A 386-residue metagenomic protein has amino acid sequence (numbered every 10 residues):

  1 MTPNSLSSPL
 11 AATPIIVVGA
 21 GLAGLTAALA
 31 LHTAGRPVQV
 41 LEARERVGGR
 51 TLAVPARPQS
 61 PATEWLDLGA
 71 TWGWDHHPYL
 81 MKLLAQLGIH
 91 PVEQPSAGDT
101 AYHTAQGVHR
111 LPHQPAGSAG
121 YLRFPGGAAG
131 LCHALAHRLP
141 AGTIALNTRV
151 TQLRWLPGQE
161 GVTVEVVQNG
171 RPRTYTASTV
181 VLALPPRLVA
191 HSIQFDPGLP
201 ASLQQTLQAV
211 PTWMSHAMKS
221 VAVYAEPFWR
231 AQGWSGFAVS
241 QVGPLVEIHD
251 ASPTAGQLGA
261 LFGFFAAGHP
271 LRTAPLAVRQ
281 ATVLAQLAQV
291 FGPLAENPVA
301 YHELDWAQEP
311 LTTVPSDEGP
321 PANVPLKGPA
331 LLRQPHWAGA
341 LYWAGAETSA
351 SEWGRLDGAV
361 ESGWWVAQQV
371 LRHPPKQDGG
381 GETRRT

Functional and structural regions predicted by a protein language model:
T2-S5, A23-T26, A34, L111-Q114 (+3 more regions): Conserved flavin/dinucleotide-binding core of flavoenzymes
T13-V40: N-terminal Rossmann-like FAD-binding beta1-loop-alpha1 element of flavoenzymes
H32-Q59: Glycine-rich FAD pyrophosphate-binding loop
G49-L80, P95-D99, H103-Q106, L111: Glycine-rich active-site loop/strand segments that organize a redox cofactor
E64-W65, L80-A101, F228-W234, E296: A short alpha-helix-loop-beta-strand transition element characteristic of N-terminal alpha/beta dinucleotide-binding
T71-H77, A116-A136, A277: Short beta-strand to alpha-helix junction loop
L146-T163: A conserved short coil-to-beta-strand element within the FAD-binding core of flavoproteins
Q168-A231, L294: Central helical "cap/lid" subdomain
